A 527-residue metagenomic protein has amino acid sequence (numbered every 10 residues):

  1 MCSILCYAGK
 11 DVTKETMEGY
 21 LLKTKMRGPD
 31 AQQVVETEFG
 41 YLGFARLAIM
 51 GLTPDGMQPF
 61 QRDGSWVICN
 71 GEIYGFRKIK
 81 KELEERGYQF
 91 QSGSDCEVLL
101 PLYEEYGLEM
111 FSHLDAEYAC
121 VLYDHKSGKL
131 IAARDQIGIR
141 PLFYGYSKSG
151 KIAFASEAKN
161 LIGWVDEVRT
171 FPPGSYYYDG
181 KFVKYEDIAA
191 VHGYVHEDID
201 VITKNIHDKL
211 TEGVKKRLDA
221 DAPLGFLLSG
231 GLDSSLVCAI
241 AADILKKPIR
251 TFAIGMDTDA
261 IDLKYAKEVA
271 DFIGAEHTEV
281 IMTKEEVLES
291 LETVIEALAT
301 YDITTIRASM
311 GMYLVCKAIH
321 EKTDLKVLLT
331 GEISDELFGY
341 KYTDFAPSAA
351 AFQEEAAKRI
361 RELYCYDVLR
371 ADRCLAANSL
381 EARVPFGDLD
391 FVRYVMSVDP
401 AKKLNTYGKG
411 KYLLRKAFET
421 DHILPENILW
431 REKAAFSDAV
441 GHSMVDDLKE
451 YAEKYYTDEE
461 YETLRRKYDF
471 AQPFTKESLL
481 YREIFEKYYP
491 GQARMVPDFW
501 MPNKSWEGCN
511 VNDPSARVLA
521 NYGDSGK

Functional and structural regions predicted by a protein language model:
M1-T300, K322, K326: Cysteine-centered catalytic environments shared across enzyme families
C6, L100, E104, L314-H320 (+5 more regions): Short, amphipathic alpha-helical segments that act as regulatory/interfacial helices in nucleotide-processing proteins
T13, S92-D95, L114, I199-I206 (+9 more regions): Hydrophobic (often cysteine-bearing) scaffold residues that line and stabilize catalytic clefts of nucleotide/cofactor
Q33-E36, S112-A116, E167-P172, D219-L224 (+7 more regions): Short coil/turn segments at secondary-structure boundaries
V98, K209, V269, Y394 (+3 more regions): Amphipathic alpha-helical segments that form well-ordered structural scaffolds and often line/cohere around active
E157-K159, D200-V201, K209-L224, A439-K527: Peripheral terminal appendages
T258-C316, K322, G339-Q353, R373 (+2 more regions): ATP-dependent adenylate-handling ligase core
L325-T330, S334-E355, E362-P473: Mid-to-C-terminal catalytic subdomains of enzymes that bind/position adenosyl phosphate moieties or nucleic-acid
